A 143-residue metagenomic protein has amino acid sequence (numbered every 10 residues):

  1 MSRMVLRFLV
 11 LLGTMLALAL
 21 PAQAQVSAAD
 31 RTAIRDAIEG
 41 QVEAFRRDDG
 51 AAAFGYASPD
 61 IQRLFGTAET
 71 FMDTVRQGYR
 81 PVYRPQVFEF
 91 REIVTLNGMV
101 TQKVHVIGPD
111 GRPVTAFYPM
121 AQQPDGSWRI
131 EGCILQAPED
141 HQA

Functional and structural regions predicted by a protein language model:
M1-V10: Bacterial N-terminal signal peptides that target proteins for export
L9-A19: Bacterial N-terminal signal peptides
G13, V42, D60: Generic anion/oxyanion-binding catalytic loop in active/binding sites
L20-A24: Sec/Tat signal peptide C-region and signal peptidase I cleavage site
V26-D36, G50-M99: Short solvent-exposed beta->alpha transition segments
A37-I38, H105: Conserved interaction-surface patches within small, structured recognition/assembly domains
Q41, F45-A52: Short helix-adjacent coil turns
E92-A143: Exposed beta-sheet edge and beta->alpha loop/turn motif
